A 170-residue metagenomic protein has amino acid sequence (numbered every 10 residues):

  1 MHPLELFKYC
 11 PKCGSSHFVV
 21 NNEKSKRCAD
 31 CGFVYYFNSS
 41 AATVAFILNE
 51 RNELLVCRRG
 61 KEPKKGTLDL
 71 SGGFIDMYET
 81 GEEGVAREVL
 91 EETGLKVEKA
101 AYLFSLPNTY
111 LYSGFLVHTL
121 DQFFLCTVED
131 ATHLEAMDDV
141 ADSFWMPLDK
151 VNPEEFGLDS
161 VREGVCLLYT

Functional and structural regions predicted by a protein language model:
P3-F7, K24, A41: Short metal-coordination and nucleic-acid-contact micro-motifs, chiefly zinc-binding Cys/His arrays
C10-C13, C28-C31: Short cysteine-rich clusters marking metal-coordination/redox-active sites
F18-V19, Y36: Short functional micro-motifs and their immediate structural scaffolds
D30-L54, F74: Conserved N-terminal beta-strand and adjoining loop/helix that marks the start of the Nudix/MutT-like hydrolase domain
N49-E91: Conserved Nudix-box catalytic region and its N-terminal flanking loop in Nudix hydrolases and closely related
F104-T132: Active-site-adjacent beta-strand/loop module that shapes the phosphate/pyrophosphate-binding cleft
E135-V165: NUDIX/MutT-family hydrolases
Y169-T170: Conserved small/polar residues in nucleotide/adenosyl-binding loops
